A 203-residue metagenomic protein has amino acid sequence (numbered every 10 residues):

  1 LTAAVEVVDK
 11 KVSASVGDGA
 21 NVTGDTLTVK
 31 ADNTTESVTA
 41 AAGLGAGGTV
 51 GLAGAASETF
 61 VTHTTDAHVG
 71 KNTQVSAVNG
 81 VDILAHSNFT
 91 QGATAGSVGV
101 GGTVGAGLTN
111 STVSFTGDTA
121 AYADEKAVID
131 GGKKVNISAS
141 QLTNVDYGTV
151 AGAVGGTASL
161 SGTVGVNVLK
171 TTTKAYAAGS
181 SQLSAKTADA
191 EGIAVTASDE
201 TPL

Functional and structural regions predicted by a protein language model:
L1-L203: Low-complexity, glycine- and small/polar-enriched segments
